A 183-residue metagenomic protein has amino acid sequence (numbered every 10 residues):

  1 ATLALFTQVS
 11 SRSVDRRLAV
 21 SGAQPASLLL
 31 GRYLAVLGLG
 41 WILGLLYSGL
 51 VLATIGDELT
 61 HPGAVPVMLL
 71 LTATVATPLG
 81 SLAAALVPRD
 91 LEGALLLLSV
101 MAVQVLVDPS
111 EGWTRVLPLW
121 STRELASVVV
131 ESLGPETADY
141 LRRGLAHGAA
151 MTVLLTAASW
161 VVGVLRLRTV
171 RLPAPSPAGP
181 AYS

Functional and structural regions predicted by a protein language model:
A1, G31-R32, T60-V65, R143-G144: Short alpha-helical transmembrane interface motifs in multi-pass membrane proteins
T2-A23: Transmembrane helix boundary and interhelical loop/hinge segments in multi-pass membrane proteins
P25-A53, A149-T152: Selective transmembrane-helix segments that form parts of the transport pathway or gating/packing helices in multipass
G49-T72: Membrane-interfacial helix-loop-helix connectors in multipass membrane proteins
A53, H147-S183: Junction motif at the cytosolic side of a transmembrane helix
A64-V87, L154-A158: Hydrophobic alpha-helical transmembrane segments of polytopic membrane proteins
V87-W120: Transmembrane helix segments
P109-R142: Short hydrophobic, aromatic-rich alpha-helical segments embedded in or entering the lipid bilayer of multi-pass
